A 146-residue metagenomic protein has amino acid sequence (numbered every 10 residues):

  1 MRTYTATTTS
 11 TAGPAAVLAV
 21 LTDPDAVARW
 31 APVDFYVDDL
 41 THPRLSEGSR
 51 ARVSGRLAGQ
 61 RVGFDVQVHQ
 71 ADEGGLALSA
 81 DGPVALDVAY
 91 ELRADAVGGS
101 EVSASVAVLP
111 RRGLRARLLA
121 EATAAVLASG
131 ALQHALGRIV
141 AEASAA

Functional and structural regions predicted by a protein language model:
M1-H42, S46: Hydrophobic ligand-binding cavity/cleft-lining segments
A6-T8, F64-Q70, D87-A94, V106: Hydrophobic/aromatic beta-strand elements that line small-molecule binding cavities or substrate pockets in beta-rich
S10, L57-G59, A96: A generic beta-sheet turn/junction motif
T11, W30, A71, D81-P83 (+1 more regions): A short, compositionally biased micro-patch
A15-L18, Q133, G137: Amphipathic alpha-helical segments that line or abut small-molecule/effector binding pockets and mediate allosteric
A16, R29, R61-G63, V88-Y90 (+1 more regions): Short acidic, gly/pro-rich beta-turn/loop elements at beta-sheet edges and active-site/ligand-binding grooves
D38-D87, E101, H134-A146: Glycine-rich portal/gate segments that line the openings of hydrophobic small-molecule binding cavities
S79-H134: Beta-strand/loop substructures that line and gate deep hydrophobic ligand-binding cavities in soluble
